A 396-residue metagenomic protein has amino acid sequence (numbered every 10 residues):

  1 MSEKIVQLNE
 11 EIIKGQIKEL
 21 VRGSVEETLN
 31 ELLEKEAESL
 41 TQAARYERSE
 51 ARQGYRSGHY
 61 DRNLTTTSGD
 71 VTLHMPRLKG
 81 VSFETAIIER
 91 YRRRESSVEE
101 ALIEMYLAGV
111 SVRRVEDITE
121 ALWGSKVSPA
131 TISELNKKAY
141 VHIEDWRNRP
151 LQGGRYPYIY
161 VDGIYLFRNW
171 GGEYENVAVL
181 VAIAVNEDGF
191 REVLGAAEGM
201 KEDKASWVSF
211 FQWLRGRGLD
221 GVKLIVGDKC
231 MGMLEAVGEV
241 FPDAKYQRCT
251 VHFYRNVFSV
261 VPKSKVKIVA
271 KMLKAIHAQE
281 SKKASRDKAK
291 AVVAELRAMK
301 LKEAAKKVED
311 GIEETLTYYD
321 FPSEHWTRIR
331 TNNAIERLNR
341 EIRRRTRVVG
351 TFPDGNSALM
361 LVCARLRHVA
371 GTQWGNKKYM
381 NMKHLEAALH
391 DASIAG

Functional and structural regions predicted by a protein language model:
M1-E89, F167: Short, conserved DNA-binding cores of transcription-related domains
S2-K4, K35-E38, Q42, L107 (+1 more regions): Acidic/histidine-rich catalytic cores and adjacent linkers of DNA breakage/strand-transfer/modification proteins
H74-K79, I87-R92, S125-K126, T131-V226 (+5 more regions): RNase H-like nuclease fold core
E84, V257-A291: Metal-dependent DNA phosphodiester-chemistry modules and their immediately adjacent helices/loops in DNA-processing
S97-G109: Short, amphipathic alpha-helical "recognition" segments used to contact nucleic acids or chromatin
R113-G124: DNA-recognition alpha helix
L224-M231, A236-M272: Conserved beta-strand -> loop -> alpha-helix junction used to position metal-binding or nucleic-acid-contacting
